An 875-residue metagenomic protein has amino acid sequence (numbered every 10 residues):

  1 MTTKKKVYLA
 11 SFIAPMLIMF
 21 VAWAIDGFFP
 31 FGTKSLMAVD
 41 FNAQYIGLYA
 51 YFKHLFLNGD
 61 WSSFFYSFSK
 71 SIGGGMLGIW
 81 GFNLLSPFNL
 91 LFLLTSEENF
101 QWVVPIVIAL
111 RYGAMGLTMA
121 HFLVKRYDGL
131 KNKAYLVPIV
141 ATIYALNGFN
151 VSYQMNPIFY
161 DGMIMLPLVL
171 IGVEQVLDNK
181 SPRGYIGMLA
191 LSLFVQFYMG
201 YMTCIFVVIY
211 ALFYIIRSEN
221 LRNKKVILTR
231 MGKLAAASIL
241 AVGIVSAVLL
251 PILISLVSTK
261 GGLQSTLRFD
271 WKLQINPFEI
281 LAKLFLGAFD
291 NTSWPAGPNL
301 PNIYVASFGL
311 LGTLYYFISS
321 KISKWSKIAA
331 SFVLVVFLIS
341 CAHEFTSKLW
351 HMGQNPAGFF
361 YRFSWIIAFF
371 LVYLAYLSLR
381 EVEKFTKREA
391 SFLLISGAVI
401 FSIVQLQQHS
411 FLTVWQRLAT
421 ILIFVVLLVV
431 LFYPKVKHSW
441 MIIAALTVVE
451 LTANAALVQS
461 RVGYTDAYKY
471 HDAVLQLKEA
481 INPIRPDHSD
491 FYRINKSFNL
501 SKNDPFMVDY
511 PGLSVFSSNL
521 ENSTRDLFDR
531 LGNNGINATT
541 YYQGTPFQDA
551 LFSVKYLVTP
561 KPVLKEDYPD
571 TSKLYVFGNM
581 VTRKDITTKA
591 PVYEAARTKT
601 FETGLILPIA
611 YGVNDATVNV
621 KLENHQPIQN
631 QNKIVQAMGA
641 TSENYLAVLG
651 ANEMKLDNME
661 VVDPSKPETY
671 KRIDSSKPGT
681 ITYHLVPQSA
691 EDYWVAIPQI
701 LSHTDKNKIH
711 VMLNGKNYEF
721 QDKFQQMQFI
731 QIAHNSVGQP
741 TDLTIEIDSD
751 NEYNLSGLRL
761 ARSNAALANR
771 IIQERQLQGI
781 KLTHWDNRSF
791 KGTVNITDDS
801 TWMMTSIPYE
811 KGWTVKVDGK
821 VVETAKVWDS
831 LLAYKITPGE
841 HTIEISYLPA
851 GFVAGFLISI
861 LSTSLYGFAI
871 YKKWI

Functional and structural regions predicted by a protein language model:
M1-F28, K233, W440-I443, S864-I875: Start-transfer (signal-anchor) and selected internal transmembrane alpha helices of multi-pass inner/ER membrane
T2-K4, L48, Y645-I875: Active-site-proximal, structured, solvent-exposed surfaces of multi-pass membrane proteins that position macromolecular
S11-L17, K225-L253, G262-W271, I318 (+2 more regions): Hydrophobic alpha-helical membrane-interfacial segments at the cytosolic entry of transmembrane helices
P15-M119, T142-M163, M202, L256-L263 (+3 more regions): Membrane-interface coil-to-helix junctions
I18, Y112-R126, K133-S218, R230-L253 (+2 more regions): Membrane-embedded helix bundles of polyisoprenyl
S71, G78, T447-D466, P483-V554 (+4 more regions): Extracytoplasmic/lumenal acceptor-recognition loop(s) of multi-pass membrane glycoenzymes
M199, F332-V336, Q354-Q476, E840-I875: Contiguous transmembrane helix-bundle modules in multi-pass membrane proteins
V305-L338, L428-V430: Hydrophobic, aromatic-rich transmembrane alpha-helices and their immediate juxtamembrane boundary segments
